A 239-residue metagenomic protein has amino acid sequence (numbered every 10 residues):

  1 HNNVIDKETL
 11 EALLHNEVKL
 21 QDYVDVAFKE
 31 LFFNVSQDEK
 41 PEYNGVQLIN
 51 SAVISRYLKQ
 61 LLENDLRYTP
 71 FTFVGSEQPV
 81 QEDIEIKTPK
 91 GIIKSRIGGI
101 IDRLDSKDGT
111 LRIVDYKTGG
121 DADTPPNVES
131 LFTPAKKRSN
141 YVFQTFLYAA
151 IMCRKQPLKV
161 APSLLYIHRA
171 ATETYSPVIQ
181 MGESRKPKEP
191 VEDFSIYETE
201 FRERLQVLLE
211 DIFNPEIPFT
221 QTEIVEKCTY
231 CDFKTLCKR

Functional and structural regions predicted by a protein language model:
H1-R239: RecB-family 4Fe-4S metal-dependent nuclease core
